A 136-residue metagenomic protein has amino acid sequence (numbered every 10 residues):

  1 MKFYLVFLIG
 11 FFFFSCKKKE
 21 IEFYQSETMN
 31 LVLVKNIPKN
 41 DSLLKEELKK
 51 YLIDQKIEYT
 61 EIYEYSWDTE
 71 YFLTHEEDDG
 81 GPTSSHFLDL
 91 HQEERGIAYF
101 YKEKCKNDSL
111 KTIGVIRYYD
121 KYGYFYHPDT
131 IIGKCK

Functional and structural regions predicted by a protein language model:
M1-E20: Bacterial Sec-dependent N-terminal signal peptides
Y4-F7, K35, T60, K111-G114 (+1 more regions): Residue-level marker of intrinsically disordered, low-complexity segments enriched for small/polar residues
C16-E64: N-terminal export/targeting and maturation segments
N30, Y65-T69, K104: Alpha-helix initiation/capping motif
V32-I37, Y71-F72, G133: Generic detection of short hydrophobic beta-strand segments and adjacent strand-loop junctions
I57-S85, D89, L110-Y119, G123: A short amphipathic beta-strand at an alpha->beta junction
E94-K136: C-terminal partner/receptor-binding element of secreted or periplasmic proteins
